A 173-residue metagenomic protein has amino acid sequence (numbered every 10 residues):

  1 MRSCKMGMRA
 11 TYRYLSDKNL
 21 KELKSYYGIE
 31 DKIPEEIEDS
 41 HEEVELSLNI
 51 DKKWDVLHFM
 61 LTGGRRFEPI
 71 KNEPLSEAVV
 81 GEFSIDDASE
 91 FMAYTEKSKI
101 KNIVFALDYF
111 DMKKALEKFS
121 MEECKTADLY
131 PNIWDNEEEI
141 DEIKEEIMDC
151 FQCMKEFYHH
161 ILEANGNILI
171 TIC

Functional and structural regions predicted by a protein language model:
M1-D149, C153-E156, H160: Acidic (Asp/Glu-rich) sequence patches and key acidic residues that form negatively charged surfaces used
I170-C173: Short hydrophobic/aromatic patches at helix-to-coil boundaries
